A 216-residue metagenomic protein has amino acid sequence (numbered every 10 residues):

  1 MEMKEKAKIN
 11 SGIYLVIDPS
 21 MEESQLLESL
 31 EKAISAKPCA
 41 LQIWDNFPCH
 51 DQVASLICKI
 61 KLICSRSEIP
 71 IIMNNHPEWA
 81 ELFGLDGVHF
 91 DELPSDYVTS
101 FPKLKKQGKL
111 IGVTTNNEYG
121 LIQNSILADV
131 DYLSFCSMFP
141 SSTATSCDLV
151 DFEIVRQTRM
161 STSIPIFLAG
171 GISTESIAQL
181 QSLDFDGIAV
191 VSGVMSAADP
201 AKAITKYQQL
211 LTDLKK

Functional and structural regions predicted by a protein language model:
M1-D96, K103-D131, S163-I164, I172-A178 (+2 more regions): Conserved N-terminal beta1-alpha1 strand-loop-helix module at the mouth
D45, S137-F139: Short, histidine-centered active-site or binding-site loop motifs used for metal coordination, general acid-base
A54-C58, C147-R156: Charged helix-capping and loop-helix junction motifs
A80, F139-T145: A short acidic, helix-capping loop that chelates divalent metal ions and anchors anionic groups
S95-T99, S141-S142: A short, polar/charged loop-to-alpha-helix boundary motif
L183-G187: Internal alpha/beta core interface subdomains
